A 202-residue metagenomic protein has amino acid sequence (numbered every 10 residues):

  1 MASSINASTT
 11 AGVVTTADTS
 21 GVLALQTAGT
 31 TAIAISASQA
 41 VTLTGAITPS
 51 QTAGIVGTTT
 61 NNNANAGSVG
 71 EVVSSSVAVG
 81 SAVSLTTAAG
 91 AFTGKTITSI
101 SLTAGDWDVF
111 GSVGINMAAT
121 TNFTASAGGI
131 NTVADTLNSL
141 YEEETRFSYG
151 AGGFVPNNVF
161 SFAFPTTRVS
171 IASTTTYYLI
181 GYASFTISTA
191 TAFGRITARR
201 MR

Functional and structural regions predicted by a protein language model:
A2-T48: Beta-strand-rich receptor-binding modules of extracellular spikes/adhesins
V13-A17, T98-T103: Short secondary-structure boundary/capping segments within folded domains
A24, A34, I100-S101, R168-S170 (+1 more regions): Generic structural detector for well-ordered beta-strands
A24, T42, D108, T176-Y178: General beta-strand recognition
Q51-N65: Extracellular beta-solenoid/beta-roll
N61-T98: Solvent-exposed, flexible loop/coil segments flanking beta-strands in beta-rich domains
T86-T96, F110-T174, I180-A192, R199-R202: Terminal beta-strand-rich extracellular "head" domains that mediate receptor/glycan or other ligand binding
S101-D108, T174: Extended extracellular/luminal ectodomain segments enriched in beta-structured repeat modules
